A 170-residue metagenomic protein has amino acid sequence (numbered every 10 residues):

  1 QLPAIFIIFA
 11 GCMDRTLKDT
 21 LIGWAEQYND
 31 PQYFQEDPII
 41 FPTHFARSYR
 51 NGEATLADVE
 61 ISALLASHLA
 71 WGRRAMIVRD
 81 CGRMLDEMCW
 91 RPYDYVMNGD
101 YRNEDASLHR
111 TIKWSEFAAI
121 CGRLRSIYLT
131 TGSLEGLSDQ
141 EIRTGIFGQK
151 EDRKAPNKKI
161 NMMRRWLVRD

Functional and structural regions predicted by a protein language model:
L2: Cationic, low-complexity basic patches in intrinsically disordered or flexible, solvent-exposed regions
I7-D170: HhH-family (HhH-GPD) DNA N-glycosylase catalytic core used in base-excision repair
